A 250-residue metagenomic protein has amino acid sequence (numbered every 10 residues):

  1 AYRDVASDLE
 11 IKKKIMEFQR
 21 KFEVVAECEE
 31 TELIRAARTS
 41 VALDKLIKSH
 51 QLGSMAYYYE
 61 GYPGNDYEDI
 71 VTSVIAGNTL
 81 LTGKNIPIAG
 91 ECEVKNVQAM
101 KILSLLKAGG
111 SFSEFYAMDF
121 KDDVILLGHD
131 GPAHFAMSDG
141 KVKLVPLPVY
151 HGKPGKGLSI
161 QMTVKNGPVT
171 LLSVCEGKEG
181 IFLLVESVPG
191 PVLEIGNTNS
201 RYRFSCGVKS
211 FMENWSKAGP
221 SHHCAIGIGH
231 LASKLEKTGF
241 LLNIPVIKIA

Functional and structural regions predicted by a protein language model:
A1-D69: A charged, amphipathic alpha-helical module
I34-V41, H50, E93-V97, G229-S233: Conserved active-site and cofactor/substrate-binding residues in soluble primary-metabolism enzymes
S40-D44, N96-S104, L235-G239: Predominant activation on well-ordered alpha-helical scaffold segments within soluble catalytic domains
S54-Y57, S111-E114, V246-A250: General beta-strand structural signal in soluble alpha/beta enzymes
Y58-N65, C92, F120-K121, L231-S233: Gly/Ser/Thr-rich loops at beta-strand to alpha-helix junctions that form or flank small-molecule/cofactor-binding
E68-P87: A short, gly/pro- and small-residue-rich
L81-G196: C-terminal catalytic subdomain
G152-A250: Extended hydrophobic packing segments that form well-structured cores
